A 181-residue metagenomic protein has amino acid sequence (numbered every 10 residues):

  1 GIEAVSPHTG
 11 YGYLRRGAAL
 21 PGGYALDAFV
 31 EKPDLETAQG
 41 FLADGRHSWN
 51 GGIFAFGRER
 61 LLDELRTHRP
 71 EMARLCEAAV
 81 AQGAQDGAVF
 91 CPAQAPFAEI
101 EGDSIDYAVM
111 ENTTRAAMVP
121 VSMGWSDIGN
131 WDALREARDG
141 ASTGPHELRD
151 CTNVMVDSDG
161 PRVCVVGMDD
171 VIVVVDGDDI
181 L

Functional and structural regions predicted by a protein language model:
G1-E99, A117: Conserved core of the sugar-phosphate nucleotidyltransferase
R58-L181: Left-handed beta-helix
